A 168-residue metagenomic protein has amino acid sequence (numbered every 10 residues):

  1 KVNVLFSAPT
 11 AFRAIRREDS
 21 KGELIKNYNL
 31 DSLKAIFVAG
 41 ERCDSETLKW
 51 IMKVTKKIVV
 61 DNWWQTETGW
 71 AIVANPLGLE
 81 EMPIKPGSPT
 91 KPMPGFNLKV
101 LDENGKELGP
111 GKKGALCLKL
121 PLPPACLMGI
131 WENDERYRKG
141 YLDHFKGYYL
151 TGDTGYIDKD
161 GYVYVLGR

Functional and structural regions predicted by a protein language model:
V2-S7, R16-P83, N97, G105: Gly/Ser/Thr-rich phosphate-binding loop
T10-R13, E41-R42, P121-A125: Alpha-helix/helix-capping structural signal
L30, T90, Y164-R168: Short, flexible turn/loop "capping" segments at secondary-structure junctions
K85-P92, E107, G140, F145-K146: Short Gly/Pro-enriched turn/cap motifs at secondary-structure boundaries
M93-G95, L150-T151: Short, small/polar residue-rich loop motifs at catalytic or cofactor-binding pockets
N97-L98, T154: Generic short beta-strand
G111, C117-R168: Conserved ATP-binding/catalytic segment of the ANL
